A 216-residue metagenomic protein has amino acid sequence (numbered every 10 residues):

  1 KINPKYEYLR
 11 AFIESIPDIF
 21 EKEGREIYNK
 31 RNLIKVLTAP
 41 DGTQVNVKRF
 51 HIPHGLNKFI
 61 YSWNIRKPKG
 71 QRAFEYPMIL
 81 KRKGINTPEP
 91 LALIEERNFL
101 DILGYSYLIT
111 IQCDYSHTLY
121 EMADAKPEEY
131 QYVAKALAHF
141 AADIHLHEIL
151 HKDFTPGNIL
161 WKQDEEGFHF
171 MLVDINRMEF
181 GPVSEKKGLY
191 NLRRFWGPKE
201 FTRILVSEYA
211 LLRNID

Functional and structural regions predicted by a protein language model:
A11-H117, A142, L146: Conserved ATP-binding subdomain of kinase catalytic cores across diverse folds
G42-Q44, G167-F170: Short, mixed charged/polar active-site loops that provide acid/base catalysis or chelate metal/phosphate cofactors
T118-K126: AlphaC helix of the protein kinase catalytic domain
E129-F140: Conserved alphaE helix
L150: Conserved catalytic-core element of eukaryotic-like protein kinases
F154-W161: Hydrophobic residue at the +6 position relative to the catalytic HRD Asp in the kinase catalytic loop
W161-G167: Activation-loop N-terminal segment of eukaryotic-like protein kinases
F168-D216: C-lobe/activation-segment region of protein kinase-like
